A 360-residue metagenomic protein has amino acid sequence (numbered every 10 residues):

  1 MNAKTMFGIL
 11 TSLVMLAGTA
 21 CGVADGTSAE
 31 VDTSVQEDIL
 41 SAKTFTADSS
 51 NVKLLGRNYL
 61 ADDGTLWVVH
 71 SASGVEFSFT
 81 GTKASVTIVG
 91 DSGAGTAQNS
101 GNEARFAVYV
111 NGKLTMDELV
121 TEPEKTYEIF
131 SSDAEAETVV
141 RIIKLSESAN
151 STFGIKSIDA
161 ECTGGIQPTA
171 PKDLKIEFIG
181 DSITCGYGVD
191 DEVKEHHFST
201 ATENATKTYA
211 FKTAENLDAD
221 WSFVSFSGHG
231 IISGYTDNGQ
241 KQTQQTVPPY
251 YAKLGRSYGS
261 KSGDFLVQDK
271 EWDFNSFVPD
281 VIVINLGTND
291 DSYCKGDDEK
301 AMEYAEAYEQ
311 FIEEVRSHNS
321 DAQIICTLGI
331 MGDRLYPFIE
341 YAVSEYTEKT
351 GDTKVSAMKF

Functional and structural regions predicted by a protein language model:
M1-I9: Bacterial N-terminal signal peptides that target proteins for export
G8, V23-I179, I183-A205: N-terminal secretory targeting modules
A17-A20: C-terminal motif of bacterial Sec signal peptides marking the signal peptidase cleavage site
S71-A72, E195-D298, M302, I330-E340: Conserved SGNH/GDSL esterase-like catalytic core that processes O-acyl groups on lipids and polysaccharides
K175-I179, T184, W221-S225, D280-N285 (+2 more regions): Structural recognition of the beta-strand scaffold that forms the well-ordered cores of secreted hydrolase catalytic
A210-D220, E314-A322, Y346-D352: A structural motif corresponding to the C-terminal end of an alpha-helix and its immediate exit/capping segment
I324-F360: Extracellular serine-dependent O-acyl
